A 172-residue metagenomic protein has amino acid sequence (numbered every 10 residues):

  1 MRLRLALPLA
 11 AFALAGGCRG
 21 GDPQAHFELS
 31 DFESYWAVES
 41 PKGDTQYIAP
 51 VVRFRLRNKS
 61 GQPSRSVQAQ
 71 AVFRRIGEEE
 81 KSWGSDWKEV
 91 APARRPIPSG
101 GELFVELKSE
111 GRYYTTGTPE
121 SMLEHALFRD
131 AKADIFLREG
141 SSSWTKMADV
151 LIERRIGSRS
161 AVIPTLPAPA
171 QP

Functional and structural regions predicted by a protein language model:
M1-L7: Bacterial N-terminal signal peptides that target proteins for export
L14-G17: C-terminal motif of bacterial Sec signal peptides marking the signal peptidase cleavage site
R19-V51, A161-Q171: Low-complexity, acidic Ser/Thr/Pro/Gly-rich terminal tails and inter-domain linkers that flank the onset of structured
Y47-I48, R65, L127-R129: Residue-level preference for beta-strand/loop junctions
I48-P50, V67, L103: Hydrophobic core residues within well-ordered beta-strands of beta-rich domains
F54-S60: Asparagine-centered strand-capping/turn motif at beta-strand->loop junctions
Q62-K81: Short acidic, flexible loop segments centered on an aromatic residue
D86-S143, L151, R155-G157: Short, solvent-exposed, Trp/other aromatic-anchored flexible loops in extracytoplasmic proteins
